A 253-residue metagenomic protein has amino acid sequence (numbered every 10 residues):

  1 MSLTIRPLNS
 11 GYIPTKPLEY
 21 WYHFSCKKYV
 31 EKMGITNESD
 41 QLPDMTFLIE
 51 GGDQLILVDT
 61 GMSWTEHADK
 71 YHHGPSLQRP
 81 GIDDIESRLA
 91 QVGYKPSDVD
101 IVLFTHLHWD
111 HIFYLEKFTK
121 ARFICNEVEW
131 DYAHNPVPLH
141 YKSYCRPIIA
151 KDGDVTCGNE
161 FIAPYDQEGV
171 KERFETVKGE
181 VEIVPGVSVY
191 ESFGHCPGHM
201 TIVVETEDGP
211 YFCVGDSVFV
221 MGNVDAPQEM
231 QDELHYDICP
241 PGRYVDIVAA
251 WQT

Functional and structural regions predicted by a protein language model:
M1-D83, D98-I101, G209-D216: Metallo-beta-lactamase
T4-P7, T46-E50, I56, T65 (+1 more regions): Core dinuclear metal-dependent hydrolase active-site scaffold
K32-M33, D69, K151-E160, D232-G242: Short glycine/proline- and acidic residue-enriched helix-loop micro-motifs that form flexible lids or anion-recognition
V58, T105, C125-N126, G194 (+1 more regions): Active-site flanking residues adjacent to catalytic metal/cofactor-binding acidic residues
G61-S63, H108, E129, F193 (+2 more regions): Catalytic metal-binding/acid-base residues of hydrolase active sites
P75-S87, D208-T253: Cap/insert and terminal regions of metallo-dependent hydrolase folds
L77-Y94, D98, K117, R122-E191 (+1 more regions): Metallo-beta-lactamase
V99-D110: Metallo-beta-lactamase
